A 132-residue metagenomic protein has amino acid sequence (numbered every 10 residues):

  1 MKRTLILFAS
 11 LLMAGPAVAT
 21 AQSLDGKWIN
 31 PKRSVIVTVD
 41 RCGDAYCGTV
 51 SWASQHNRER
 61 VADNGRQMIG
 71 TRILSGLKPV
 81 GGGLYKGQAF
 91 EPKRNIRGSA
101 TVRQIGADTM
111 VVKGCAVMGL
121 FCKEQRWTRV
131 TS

Functional and structural regions predicted by a protein language model:
M1-I6: Bacterial N-terminal signal peptides that target proteins for export
L7-G15: Bacterial N-terminal signal peptides
G15-A21: Sec/Tat signal peptide C-region and signal peptidase I cleavage site
L24-D25, I29-S99, S132: Central antiparallel beta-sheet cores of small beta-barrel/beta-sandwich binding domains
P92, R103, A116-M118: Short polar/acidic secondary-structure junctions
R94-R97, Q104, D108, K123-R126: Exported/periplasmic cell-wall-interacting domains
G106-A116: Low-complexity, intrinsically disordered Gly/Pro/Thr-rich segments
A116-S132: Edge beta-strand at a domain terminus
